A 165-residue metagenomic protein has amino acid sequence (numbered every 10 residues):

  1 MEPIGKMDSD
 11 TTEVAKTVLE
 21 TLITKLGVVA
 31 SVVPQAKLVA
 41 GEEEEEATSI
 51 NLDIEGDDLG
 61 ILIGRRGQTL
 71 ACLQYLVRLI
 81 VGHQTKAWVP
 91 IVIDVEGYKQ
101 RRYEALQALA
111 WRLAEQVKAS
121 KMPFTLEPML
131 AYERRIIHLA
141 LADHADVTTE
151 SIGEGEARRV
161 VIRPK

Functional and structural regions predicted by a protein language model:
M1-K165: RNA-contacting regions in translation and RNA-metabolism proteins, encompassing KH/S1 modules where present
